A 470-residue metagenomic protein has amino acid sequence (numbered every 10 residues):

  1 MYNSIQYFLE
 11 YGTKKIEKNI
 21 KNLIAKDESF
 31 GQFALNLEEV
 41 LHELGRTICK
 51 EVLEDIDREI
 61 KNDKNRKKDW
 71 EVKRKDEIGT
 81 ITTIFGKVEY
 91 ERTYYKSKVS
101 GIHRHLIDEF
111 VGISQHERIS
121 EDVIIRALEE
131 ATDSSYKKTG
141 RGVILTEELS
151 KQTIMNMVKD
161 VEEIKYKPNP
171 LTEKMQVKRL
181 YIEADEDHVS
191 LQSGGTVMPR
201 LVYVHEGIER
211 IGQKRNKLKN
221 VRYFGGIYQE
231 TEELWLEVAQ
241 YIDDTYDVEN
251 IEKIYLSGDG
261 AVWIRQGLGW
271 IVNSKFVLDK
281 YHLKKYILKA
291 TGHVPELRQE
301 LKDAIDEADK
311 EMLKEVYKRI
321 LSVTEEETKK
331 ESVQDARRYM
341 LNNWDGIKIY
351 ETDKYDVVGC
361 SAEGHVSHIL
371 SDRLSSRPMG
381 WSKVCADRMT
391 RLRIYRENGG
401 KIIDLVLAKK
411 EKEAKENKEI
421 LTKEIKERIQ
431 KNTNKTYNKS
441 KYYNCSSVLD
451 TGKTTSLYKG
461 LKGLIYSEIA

Functional and structural regions predicted by a protein language model:
M1-E54, Y94-A470: Catalytic center-proximal scaffold of phosphoryl-transfer enzymes
E59-H116: An N-terminal low-complexity regulatory-tail signal and nearby short nucleic-acid-interaction modules
